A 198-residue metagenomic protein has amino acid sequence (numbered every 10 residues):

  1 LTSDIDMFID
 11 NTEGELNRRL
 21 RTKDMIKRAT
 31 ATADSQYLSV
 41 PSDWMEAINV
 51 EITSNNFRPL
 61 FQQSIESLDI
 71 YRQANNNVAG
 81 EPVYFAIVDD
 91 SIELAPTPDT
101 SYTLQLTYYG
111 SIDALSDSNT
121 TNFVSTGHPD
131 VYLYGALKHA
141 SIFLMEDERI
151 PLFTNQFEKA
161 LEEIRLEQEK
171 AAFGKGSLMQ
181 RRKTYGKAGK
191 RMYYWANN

Functional and structural regions predicted by a protein language model:
L1-N198: Glycine-enriched, solvent-exposed interface loops adjoining structured elements
